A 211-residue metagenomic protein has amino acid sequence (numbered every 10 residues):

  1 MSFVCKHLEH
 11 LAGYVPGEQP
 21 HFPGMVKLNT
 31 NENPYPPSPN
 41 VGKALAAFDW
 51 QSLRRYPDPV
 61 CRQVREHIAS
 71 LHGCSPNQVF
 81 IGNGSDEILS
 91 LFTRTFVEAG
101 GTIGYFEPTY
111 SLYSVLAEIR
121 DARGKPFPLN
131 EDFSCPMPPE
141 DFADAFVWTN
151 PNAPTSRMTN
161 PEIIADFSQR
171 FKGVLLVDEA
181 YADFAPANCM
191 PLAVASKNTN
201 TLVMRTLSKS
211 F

Functional and structural regions predicted by a protein language model:
M1-R55, F142: N-terminal "arm"/small-domain region of PLP-dependent enzymes with the aminotransferase-like
N31-P34, S85-D86, Y110, N150-P154 (+2 more regions): Short glycine-rich anion-binding loops that position phosphate/pyrophosphate groups of nucleotides and phosphorylated
K43-A47, S70, R94, E98 (+3 more regions): Short, well-ordered alpha-helices that flank and scaffold nucleotide-derived cofactor binding pockets
R62-T102, R120: Phosphate-binding glycine-rich loop
S75, R120-D121, F171, K197: Short, structured coil segments at secondary-structure junctions
T95-T149, P154: PLP-dependent aminotransferase-like
D132-F142, P154-S210: Active-site pre-lysine segment of PLP-dependent enzymes
